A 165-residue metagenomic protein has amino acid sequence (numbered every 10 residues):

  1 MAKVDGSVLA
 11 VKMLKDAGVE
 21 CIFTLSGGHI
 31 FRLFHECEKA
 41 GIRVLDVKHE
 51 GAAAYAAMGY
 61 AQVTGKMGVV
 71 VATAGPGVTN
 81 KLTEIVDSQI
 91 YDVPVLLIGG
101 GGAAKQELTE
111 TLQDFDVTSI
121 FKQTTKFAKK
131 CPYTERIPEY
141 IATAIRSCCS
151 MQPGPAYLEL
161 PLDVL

Functional and structural regions predicted by a protein language model:
M1-L165: N-terminal alpha/beta PP-like core and its mobile active-site loop of ThDP/TPP-dependent enzymes
